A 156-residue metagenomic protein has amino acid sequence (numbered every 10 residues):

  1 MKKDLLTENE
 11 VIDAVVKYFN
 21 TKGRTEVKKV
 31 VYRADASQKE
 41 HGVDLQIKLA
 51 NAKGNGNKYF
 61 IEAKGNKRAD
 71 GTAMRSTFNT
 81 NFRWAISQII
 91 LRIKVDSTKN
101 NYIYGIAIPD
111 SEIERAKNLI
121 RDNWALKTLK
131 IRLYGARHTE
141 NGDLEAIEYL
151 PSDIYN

Functional and structural regions predicted by a protein language model:
M1-H41, K48-G54, K99: Acidic-basic catalytic patches of nuclease active cores, encompassing PD-(D/E)XK and other metal-cofactor nuclease
V15, V27-V30, L45-I47, I61 (+2 more regions): Hydrophobic beta-strand residues in large extracellular and virion-surface proteins
T21-K29, K67, L150-Y155: Short N-terminal signal/transit or membrane-insertion segments and the immediately adjacent low-complexity/disordered
S37-Q46, G142-L150: Short, solvent-exposed polar/charged micro-motifs at secondary-structure junctions
D44-K48, N55-M74: Active-site ExK catalytic segment of metal-dependent nucleases
A50-A52, R92, S111, H138: Generic structural motif
A63-A125: Catalytic cores of nucleic-acid endonucleases
Y102-N156: Domain-level recognition of nuclease-like catalytic cores that cleave nucleotide substrates
